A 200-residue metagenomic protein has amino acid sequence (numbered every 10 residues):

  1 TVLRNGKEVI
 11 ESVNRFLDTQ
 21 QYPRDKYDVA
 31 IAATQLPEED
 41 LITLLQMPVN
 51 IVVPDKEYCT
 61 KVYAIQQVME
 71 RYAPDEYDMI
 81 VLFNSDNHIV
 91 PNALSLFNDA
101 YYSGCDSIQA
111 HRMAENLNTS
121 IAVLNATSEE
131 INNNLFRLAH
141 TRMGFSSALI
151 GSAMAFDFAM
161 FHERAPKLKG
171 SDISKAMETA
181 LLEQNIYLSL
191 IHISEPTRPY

Functional and structural regions predicted by a protein language model:
T1-R15: N-proximal low-complexity "stem/linker" segments adjacent to membrane-targeting elements
E11, P37-L45, N92: Acidic helix N-cap motif at the loop->helix transition within catalytic regions of sugar-transfer enzymes
R15-K26: Short, acidic, metal-binding catalytic loop of nucleotide-sugar glycosyltransferases
A32-L41, D55-Y58, N87-H88: A conserved acidic beta->alpha catalytic loop
V53-A64, Y72, L96-K169, T179: Long helical/loop segments within the catalytic core of UDP-sugar-dependent glycosyltransferases, especially the large
Q66-M79: Active-site nucleotide-sugar/metal-binding loop of Leloir-type enzymes
N84-D99: Acidic donor-binding/catalytic loop of UDP-sugar-dependent glycosyltransferases, especially processive GT2
I191-Y200: Single conserved hydrophobic/aromatic residue that forms the stacking wall/gate of nucleotide- or nucleobase-binding
